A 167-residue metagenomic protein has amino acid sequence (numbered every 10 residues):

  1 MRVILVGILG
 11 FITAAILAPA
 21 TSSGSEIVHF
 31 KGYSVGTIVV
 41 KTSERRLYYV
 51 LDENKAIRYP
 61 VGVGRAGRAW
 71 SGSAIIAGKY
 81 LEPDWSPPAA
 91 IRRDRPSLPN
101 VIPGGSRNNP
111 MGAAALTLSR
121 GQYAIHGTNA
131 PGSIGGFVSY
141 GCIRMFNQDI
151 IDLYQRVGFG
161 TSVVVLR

Functional and structural regions predicted by a protein language model:
M1-I8: Bacterial N-terminal signal peptides that target proteins for export
L9, Y48, W85: Active-site-proximal flexible loops/turns
T13-T21: C-terminal segment of classical bacterial N-terminal signal peptides
G24-A69, Y80: N-terminal secretory signal peptides
F30-Y33, E53, R58, R65-R68 (+2 more regions): Exported/periplasmic cell-wall-interacting domains
